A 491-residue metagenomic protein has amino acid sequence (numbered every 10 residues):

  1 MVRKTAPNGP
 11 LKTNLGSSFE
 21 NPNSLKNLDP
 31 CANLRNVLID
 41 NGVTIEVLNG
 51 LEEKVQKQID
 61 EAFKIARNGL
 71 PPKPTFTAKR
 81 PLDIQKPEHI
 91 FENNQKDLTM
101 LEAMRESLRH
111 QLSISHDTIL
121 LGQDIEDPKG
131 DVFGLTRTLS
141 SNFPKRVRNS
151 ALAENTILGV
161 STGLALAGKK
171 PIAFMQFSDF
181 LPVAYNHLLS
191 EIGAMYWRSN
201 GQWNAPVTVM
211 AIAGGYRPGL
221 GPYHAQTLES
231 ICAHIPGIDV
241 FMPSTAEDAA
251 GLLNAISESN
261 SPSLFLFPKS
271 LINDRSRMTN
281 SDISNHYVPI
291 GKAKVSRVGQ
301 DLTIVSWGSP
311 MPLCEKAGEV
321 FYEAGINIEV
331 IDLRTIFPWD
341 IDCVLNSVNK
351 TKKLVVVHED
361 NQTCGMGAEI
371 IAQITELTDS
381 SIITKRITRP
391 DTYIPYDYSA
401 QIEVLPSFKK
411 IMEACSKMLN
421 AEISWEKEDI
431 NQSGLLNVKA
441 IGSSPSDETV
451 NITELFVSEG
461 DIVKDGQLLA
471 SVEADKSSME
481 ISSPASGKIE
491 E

Functional and structural regions predicted by a protein language model:
M1-E61, N68, G134-T138, W203-A205 (+3 more regions): Thiamine diphosphate
K57-F91: Terminal amphipathic helices with adjacent charged low-complexity linkers/tails
A78-L271: Thiamine diphosphate
D127-P128, A153, D179-F180, S309-P310 (+3 more regions): Glycine-/small-residue-rich active-site loops that bind phosphorylated ligands and cofactors
N149, M242, V330-D332, R386 (+1 more regions): A structural preference for short, hydrophobic beta-strand core positions in alpha/beta folds
A153-L158, T245-A249, R334-D340, P445 (+2 more regions): Short acidic loop-to-helix transition motifs that present clustered carboxylates
E426-S471, E480, S486: Acidic, low-complexity mobile loops and tails
